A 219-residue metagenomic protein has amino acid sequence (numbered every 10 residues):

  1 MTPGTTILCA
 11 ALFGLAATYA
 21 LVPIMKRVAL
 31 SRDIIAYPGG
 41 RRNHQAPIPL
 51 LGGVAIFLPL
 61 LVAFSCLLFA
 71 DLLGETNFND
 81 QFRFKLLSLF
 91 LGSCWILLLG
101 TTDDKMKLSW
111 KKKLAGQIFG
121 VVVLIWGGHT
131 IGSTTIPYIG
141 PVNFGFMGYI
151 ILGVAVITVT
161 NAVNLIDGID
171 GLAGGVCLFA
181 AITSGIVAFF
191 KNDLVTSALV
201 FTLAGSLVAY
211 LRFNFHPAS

Functional and structural regions predicted by a protein language model:
M1-S219: "…together with the soluble PPM/PP2C metallo-phosphatase catalytic core" -> "…together with the soluble PPM/PP2C
